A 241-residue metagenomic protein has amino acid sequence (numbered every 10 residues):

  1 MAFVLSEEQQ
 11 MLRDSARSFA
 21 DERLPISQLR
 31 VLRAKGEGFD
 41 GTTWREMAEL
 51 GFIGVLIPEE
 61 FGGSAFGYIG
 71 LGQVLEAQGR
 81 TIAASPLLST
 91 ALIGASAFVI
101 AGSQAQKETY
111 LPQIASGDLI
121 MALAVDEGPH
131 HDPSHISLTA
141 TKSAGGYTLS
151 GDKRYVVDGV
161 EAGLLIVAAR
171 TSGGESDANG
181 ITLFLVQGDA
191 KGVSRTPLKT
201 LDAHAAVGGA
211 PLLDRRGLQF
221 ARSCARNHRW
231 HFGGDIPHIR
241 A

Functional and structural regions predicted by a protein language model:
A2-D14, R80, V193-A241: Glycine-rich beta->alpha junctions and the first turn(s) of the following alpha-helix
Q9, A20, G51, P58 (+6 more regions): Buried hydrophobic positions in well-ordered alpha/beta secondary-structure cores of metabolic enzymes
S27-E49: Short secondary-structure junction/hinge motifs that connect adjacent elements
E49-E108, P112-G117, V157-L164: Internal helix-loop-helix
L87, G128-H131, Y155-D158, G174-E175 (+1 more regions): Short Gly/Pro-enriched turn/cap motifs at secondary-structure boundaries
G117-G128: A short, Trp-centered hydrophobic/proline-enriched beta-strand micro-motif
L138-T141: A structural signal for short hydrophobic beta-strand segments in well-ordered beta-sheet cores
S150-S194: A short core secondary-structure module
